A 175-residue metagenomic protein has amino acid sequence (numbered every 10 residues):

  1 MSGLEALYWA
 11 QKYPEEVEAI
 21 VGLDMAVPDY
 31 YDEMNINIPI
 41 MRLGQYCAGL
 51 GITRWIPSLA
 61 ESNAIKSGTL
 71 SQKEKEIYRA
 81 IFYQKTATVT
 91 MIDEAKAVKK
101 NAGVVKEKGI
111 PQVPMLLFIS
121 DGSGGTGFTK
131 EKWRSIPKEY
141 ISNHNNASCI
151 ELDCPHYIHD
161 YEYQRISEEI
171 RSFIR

Functional and structural regions predicted by a protein language model:
S2, A6: Gly/Ala-rich beta-loop-alpha elbow adjacent to hydrolase catalytic centers
Q11, V21-L50: Flexible "cap/lid" loop of the alpha/beta hydrolase fold
Y31-N37, F128-K130, Y163: Short aromatic-enriched loop/helix-cap "lid" or pocket-rim segments at secondary-structure transitions that line
I38-I92: The alpha/beta-hydrolase serine catalytic core
L70-N145, C149-I150: Conserved serine/cysteine hydrolase catalytic core
S142-R175: Catalytic active-site module of serine/aspartate enzymes centered on a nucleophile-bearing elbow/loop
